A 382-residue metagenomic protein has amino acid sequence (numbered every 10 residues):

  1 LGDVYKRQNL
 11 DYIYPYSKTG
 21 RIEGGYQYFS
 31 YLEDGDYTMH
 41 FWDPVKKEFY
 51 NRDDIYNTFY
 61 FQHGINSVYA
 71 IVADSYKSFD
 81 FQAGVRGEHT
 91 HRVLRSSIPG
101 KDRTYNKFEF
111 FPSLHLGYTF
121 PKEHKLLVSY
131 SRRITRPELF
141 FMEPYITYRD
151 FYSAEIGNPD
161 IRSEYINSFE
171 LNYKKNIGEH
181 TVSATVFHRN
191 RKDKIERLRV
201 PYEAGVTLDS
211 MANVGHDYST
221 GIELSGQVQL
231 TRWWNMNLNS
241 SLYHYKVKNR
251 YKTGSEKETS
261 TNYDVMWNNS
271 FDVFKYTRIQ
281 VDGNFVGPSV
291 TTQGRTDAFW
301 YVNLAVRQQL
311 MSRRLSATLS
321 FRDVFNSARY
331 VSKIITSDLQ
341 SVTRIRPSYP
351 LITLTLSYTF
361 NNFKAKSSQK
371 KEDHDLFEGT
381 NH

Functional and structural regions predicted by a protein language model:
L1-Y5: Short, small-residue-biased leader/transition segments that mark boundaries at the very start of proteins
K6-D11, Y50-N57, Q62, N158 (+4 more regions): Outer membrane beta-barrel strand-and-loop segments of large Gram-negative receptors, especially TonB-dependent
L10-Y14, V68-D74, L114-Y118, L171-K175 (+5 more regions): Residues on the lipid-exposed face of transmembrane beta-strands in outer-membrane beta-barrel proteins
T19-I22, S78-F81, E123-L126, E179-V182 (+5 more regions): Repeated loop/turn-to-beta-strand initiation elements of outer-membrane beta-barrel proteins
Y28-L32, Y76-S78, G87-V93, Y130-R136 (+9 more regions): Transmembrane beta-strands of outer-membrane beta-barrel pores
H63-P99, K107-S113, W233-H244, N268-P288: Surface-exposed extracellular loop regions of Gram-negative outer-membrane beta-barrel proteins
H91-V93, K122-S168, H188-D209, S289 (+1 more regions): Surface-exposed extracellular loop regions of Gram-negative outer-membrane beta-barrel proteins, predominantly
E258-H382: Conserved C-terminal beta-signal and adjacent last beta-strands/turns of outer-membrane beta-barrel proteins
